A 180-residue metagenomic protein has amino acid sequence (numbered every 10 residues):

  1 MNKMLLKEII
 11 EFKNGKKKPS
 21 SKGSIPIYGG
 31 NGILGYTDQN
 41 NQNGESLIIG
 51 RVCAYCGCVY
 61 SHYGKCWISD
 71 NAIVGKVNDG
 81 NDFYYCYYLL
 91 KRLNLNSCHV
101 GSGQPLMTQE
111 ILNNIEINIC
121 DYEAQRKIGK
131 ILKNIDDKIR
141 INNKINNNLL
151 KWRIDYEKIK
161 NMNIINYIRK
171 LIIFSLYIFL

Functional and structural regions predicted by a protein language model:
M1-G29, N114-L180: Non-catalytic DNA-recognition/assembly elements of restriction-modification systems
G29-R92, N96, V100-G103, M107-L112: A short beta-sheet element
